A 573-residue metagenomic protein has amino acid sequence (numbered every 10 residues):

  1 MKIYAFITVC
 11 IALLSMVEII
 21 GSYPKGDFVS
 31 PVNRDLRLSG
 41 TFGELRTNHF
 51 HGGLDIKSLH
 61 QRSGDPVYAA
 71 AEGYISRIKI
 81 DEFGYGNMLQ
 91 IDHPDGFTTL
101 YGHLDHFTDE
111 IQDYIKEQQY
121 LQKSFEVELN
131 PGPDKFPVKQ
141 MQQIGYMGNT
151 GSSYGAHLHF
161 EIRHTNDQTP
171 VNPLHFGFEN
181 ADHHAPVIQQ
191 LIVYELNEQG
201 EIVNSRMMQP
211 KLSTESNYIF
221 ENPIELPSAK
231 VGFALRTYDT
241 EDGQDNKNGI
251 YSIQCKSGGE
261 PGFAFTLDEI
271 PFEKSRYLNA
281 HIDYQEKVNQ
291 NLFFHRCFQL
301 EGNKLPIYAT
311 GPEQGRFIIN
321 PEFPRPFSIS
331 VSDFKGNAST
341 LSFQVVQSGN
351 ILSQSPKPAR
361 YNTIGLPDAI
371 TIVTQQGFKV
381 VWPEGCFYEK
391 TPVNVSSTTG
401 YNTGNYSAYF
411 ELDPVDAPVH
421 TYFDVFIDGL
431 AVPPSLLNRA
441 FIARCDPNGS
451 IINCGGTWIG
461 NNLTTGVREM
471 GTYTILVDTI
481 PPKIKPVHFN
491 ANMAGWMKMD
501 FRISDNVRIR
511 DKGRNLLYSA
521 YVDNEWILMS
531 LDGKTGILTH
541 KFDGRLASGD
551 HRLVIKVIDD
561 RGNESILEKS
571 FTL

Functional and structural regions predicted by a protein language model:
M1-D27: Bacterial Sec-dependent N-terminal signal peptides
E18-T98, D105-E110, S124-D134, K139-Q140 (+2 more regions): Surface-exposed, glycine-biased beta-strand/turn segments
D109, K139, A181, L196-Q199 (+3 more regions): Long, low-complexity serine/threonine/glycine- and acidic-rich segments characteristic of extracellular
P186-Q190, P481-V487: Proline-enriched interdomain boundary motifs that mark the N-terminal boundary and often initiate the first structured
P223-S228, P418, N490-W496: Short, solvent-exposed loop/linker segments at the N-terminal edge of repeated beta-sheet extracellular domains
A234-Y238, F426-L430, K498-R508: Short edge beta-strand/loop segments characteristic of extracellular beta-sandwich folds
S353-S355, A359-D368, S396-F441: Proteolytic processing hotspots in large secreted/extracellular or virion-associated proteins and select intracellular
W382, V415-Y473, K512-S519, W526: Proteolytic-maturation and junctional protease-sensitive modules
